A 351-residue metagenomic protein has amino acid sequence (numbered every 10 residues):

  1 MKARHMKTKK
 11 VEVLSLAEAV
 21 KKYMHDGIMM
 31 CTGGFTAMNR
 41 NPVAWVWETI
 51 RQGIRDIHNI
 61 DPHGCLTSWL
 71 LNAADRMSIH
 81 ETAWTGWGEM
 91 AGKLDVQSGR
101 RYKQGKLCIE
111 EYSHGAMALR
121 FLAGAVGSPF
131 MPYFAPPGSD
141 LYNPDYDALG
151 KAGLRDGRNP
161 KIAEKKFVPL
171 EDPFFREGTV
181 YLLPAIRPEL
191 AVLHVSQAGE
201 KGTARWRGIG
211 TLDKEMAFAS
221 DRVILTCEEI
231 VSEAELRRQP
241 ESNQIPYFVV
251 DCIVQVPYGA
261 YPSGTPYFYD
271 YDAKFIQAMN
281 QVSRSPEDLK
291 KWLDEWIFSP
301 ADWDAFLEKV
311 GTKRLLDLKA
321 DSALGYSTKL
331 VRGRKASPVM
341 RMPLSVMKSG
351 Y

Functional and structural regions predicted by a protein language model:
M1-Y351: Conserved alpha/beta enzyme-core scaffold
